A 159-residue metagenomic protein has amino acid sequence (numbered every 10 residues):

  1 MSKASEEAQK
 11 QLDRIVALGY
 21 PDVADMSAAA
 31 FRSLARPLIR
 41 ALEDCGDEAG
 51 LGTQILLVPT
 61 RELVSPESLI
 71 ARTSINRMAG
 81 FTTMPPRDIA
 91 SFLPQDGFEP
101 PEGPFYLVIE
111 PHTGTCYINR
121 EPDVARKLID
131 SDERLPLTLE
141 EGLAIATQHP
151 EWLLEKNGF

Functional and structural regions predicted by a protein language model:
M1-S131, P150-E151: Short acidic-hydrophobic catalytic motif
E133-G142: Short acidic catalytic loops
G142-F159: An exposed tryptophan-centered "aromatic clamp" motif
